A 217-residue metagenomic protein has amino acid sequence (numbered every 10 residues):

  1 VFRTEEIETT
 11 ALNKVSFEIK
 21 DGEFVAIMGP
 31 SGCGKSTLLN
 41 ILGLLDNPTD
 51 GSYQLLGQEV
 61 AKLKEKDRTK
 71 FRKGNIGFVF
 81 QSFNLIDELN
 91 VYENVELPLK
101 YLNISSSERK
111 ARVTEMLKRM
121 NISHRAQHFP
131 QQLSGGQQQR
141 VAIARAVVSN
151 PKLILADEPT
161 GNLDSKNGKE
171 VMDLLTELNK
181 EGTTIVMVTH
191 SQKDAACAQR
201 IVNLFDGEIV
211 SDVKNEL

Functional and structural regions predicted by a protein language model:
V1, S211-L217: ABC-family P-loop ATPase nucleotide-binding domain
V1-I201: ABC family nucleotide-binding domain
I201-V213: H-loop (His-switch) and adjacent beta-strand-loop-beta switch element of ABC-type ATPase nucleotide-binding domains
